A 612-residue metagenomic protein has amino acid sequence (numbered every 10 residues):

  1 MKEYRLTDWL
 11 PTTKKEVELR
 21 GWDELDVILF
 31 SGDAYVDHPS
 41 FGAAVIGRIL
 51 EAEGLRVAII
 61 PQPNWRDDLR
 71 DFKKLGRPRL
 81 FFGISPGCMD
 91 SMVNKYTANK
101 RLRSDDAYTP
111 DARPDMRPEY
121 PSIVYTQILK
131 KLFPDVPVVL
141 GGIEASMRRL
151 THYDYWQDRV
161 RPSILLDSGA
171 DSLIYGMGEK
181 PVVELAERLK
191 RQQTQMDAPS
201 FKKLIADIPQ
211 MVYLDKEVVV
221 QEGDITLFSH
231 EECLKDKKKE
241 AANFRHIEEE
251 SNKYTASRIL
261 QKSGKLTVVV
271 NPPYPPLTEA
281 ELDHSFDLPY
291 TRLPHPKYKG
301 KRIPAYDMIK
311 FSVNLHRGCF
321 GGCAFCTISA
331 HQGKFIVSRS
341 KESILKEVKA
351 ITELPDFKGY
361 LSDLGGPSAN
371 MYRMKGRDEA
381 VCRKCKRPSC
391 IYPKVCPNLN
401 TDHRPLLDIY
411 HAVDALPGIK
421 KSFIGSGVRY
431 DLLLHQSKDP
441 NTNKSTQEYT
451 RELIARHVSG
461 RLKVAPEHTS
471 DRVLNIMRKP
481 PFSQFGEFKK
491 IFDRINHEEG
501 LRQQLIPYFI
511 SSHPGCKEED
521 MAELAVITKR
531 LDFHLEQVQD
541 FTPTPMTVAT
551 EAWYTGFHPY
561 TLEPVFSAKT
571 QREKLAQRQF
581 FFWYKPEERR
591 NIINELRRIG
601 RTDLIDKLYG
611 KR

Functional and structural regions predicted by a protein language model:
K2-E24, A34, A242-S312: N-terminal [4Fe-4S]-dependent radical SAM core
L19, V27-S31, K73, K299 (+5 more regions): Flexible, glycine-rich loop/tail regions that form catalytic "lids" or insertion modules at the edges of active sites
W22, L29, V45, I59 (+3 more regions): Conserved SAM/AdoMet-binding glycine-rich loop
F30-Y35, L50, K299-T327, Y360: N-terminal pre-triad scaffold of radical SAM enzymes
A34, G42, P61-S263, V270-P275: Glycine-rich beta-alpha loop elements in corrinoid/cobalamin-binding modules across cobalamin-dependent enzymes
R66-D67, S200-S251, Y274-L277, R339 (+6 more regions): Terminal amphipathic helices with adjacent charged low-complexity linkers/tails
D90-N99, M147-R149, E179-E184, V218 (+6 more regions): Flexible glycine/acidic-rich beta-alpha junction loops that bind and position SAM and/or redox cofactors in anaerobic
D171, S285, C319, C323 (+4 more regions): Conserved, mostly hydrophobic/aromatic
